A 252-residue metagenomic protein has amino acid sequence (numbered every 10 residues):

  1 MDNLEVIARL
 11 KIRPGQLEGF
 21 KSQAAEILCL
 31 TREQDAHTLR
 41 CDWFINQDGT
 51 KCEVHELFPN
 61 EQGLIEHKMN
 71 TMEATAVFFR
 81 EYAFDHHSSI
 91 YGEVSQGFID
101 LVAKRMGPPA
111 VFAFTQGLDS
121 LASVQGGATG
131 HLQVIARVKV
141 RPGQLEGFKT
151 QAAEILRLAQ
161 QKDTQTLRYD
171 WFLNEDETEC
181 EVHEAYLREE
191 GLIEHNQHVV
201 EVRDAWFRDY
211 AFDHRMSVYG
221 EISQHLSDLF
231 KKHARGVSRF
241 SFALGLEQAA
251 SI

Functional and structural regions predicted by a protein language model:
M1-C52, P59-N70, R80-C180, L187-H198 (+1 more regions): Short S/T/G/P-rich N-terminal loop/turn motif that feeds into the first structured element of a domain
